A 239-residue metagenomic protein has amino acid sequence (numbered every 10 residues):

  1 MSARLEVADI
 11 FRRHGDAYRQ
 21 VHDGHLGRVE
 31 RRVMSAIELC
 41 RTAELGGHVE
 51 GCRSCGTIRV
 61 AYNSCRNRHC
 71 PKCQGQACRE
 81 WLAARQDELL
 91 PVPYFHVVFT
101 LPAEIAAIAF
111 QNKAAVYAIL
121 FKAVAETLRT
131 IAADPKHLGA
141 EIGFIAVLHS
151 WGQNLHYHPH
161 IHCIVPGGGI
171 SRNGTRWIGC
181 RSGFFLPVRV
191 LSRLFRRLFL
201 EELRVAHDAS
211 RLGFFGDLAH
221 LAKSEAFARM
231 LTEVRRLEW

Functional and structural regions predicted by a protein language model:
M1-W239: Beta->alpha loop/short-helix hinge microenvironment recognizer with preference for catalytic Tyr/His contexts
